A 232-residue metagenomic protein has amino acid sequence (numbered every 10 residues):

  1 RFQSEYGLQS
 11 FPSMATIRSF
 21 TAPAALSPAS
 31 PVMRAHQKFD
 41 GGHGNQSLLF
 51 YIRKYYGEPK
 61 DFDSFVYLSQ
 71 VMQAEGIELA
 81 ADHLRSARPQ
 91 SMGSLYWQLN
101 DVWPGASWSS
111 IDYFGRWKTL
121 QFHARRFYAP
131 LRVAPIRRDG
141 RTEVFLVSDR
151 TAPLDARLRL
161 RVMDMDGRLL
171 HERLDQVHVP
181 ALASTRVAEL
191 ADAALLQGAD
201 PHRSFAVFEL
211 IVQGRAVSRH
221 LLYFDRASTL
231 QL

Functional and structural regions predicted by a protein language model:
R1-L154: Substrate-binding clefts and catalytic carboxylate motifs of secreted carbohydrate-active enzymes
Q90, A152-A156, H171, H202-S204 (+1 more regions): Short loop/turn segments at connectors of secondary-structure elements within structured domains
A106-S107, R173-D175, H220: Short hydrophobic alpha-helix segments
T142-S148, E189, A206-L210, L232: Buried hydrophobic-core signal for structured, non-transmembrane domains
V147-D149, R161-M165, E209-Q213: A generic structural motif
R157-P201: Intrinsically disordered, low-complexity Pro/Gly/Ser/Thr-rich segments with frequent PxxP/GP/PP motifs and embedded
Q197-R215: Short, aromatic- and glycine-rich surface loops/edge beta-strands on solvent-exposed regions
R215-L232: Short beta-strand elements
